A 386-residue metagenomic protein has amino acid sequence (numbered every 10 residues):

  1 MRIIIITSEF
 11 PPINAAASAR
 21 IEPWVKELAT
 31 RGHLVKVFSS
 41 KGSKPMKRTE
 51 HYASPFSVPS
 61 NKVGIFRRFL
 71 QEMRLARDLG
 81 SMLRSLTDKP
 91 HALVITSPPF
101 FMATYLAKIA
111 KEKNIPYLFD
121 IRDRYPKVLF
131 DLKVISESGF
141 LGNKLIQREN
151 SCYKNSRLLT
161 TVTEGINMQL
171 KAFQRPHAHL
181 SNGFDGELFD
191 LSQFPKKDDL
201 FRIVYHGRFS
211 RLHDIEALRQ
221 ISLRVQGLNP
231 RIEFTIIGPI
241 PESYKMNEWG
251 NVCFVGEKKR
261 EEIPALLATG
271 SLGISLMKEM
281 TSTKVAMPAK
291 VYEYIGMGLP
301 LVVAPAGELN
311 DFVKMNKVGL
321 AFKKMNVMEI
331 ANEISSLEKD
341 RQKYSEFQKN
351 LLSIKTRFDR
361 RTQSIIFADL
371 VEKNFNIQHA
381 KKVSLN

Functional and structural regions predicted by a protein language model:
M1-K47, Q220-L228, L385-N386: N-terminal subdomain of nucleotide-sugar transferases
K41, V162-G165, G183: Carbohydrate-associated surface elements
R77, R84, F101-T104, K108-K113 (+2 more regions): Membrane-proximal helix-turn-helix segments that form the acceptor-binding/catalytic region of lipid-linked
R157, L267-K284, L299: Acidic donor-binding loop of glycosyltransferase active sites
K171, F184-L200, N376-I377: Acidic anion/phosphate-binding donor-loop and adjacent secondary structure in glycosyltransferase catalytic cores
P195-H213, L218-L223, F234-T235, Q348: Conserved donor-binding/catalytic core segment of Leloir-type glycosyltransferases
N229, E233, G238, E242-L272: Nucleotide-activated donor-binding/catalytic signature segment of Leloir-type glycosyltransferases, i.e., the conserved
S275, E293-A304: Short hydrophobic beta-strand element within catalytic cores of glycosyltransferases and related nucleotide-activated
